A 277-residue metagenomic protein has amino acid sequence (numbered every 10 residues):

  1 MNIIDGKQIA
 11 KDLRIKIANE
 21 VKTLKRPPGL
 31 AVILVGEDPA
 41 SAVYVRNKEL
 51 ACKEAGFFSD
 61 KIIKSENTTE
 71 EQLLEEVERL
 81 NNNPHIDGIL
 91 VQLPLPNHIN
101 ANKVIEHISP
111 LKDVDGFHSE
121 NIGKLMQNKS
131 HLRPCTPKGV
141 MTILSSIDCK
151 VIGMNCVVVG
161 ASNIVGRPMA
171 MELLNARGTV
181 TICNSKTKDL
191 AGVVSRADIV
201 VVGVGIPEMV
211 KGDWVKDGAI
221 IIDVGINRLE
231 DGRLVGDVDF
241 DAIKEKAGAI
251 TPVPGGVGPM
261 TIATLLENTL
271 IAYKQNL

Functional and structural regions predicted by a protein language model:
M1-R26: Positively charged, low-complexity intrinsically disordered leader regions
P27-E37: Short beta-strand segments enriched in small/hydrophobic residues
A40-E49, H131-I220, V224, R233-D241: Glycine-rich phosphate/diphosphate-binding loop of Rossmann-like nucleotide-binding domains
C52-E66, V180-I182: Short beta-strand elements in bilobed, periplasmic/extracellular small-molecule ligand-binding domains
Q72-P84: Short, well-structured alpha-helical segments in soluble
V91-V151: Anion-binding alpha/beta catalytic cores of soluble intermediary-metabolism enzymes, centered on
N97-H98, E208-V210, L229-E230: Short glycine-rich, flexible loops that bind phosphorylated cofactors or substrates
N102-H118, I122, G225-N276: Rossmann-fold NAD(P)-binding glycine/threonine-rich loop
